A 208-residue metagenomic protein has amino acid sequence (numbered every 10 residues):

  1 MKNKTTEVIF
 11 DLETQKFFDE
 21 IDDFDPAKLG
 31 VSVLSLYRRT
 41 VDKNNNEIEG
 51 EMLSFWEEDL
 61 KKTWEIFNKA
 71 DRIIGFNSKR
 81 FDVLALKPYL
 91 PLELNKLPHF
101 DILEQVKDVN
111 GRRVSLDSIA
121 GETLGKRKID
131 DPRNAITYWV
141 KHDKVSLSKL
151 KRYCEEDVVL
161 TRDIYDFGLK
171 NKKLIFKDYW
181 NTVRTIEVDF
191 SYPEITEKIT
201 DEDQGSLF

Functional and structural regions predicted by a protein language model:
M1-N68: Conserved RNase H-like, two-metal-ion catalytic cores of nucleic-acid enzymes
D11-E13, D82, D101, D157: Acidic active-site catalytic centers that drive phospho-/nucleotidyl reactions and related ester hydrolyses
R39, L84-P88, S118-E122, D163 (+1 more regions): Residue-level signal for well-ordered alpha-helical scaffold segments within enzymatic catalytic domains
E47-S118: Conserved DEDDh/DEDDy metal-dependent 3′-5′ exonuclease domain
R113-I129: A contiguous binding-surface segment within folded domains or other stable secondary-structure elements
L124-I186: Acidic, Mg2+-coordinating catalytic module of metal-dependent nucleases/exonucleases that use a two-metal-ion mechanism
N181-F208: Acidic catalytic cores of enzymes that act on phosphate-bearing nucleotides/polynucleotides
